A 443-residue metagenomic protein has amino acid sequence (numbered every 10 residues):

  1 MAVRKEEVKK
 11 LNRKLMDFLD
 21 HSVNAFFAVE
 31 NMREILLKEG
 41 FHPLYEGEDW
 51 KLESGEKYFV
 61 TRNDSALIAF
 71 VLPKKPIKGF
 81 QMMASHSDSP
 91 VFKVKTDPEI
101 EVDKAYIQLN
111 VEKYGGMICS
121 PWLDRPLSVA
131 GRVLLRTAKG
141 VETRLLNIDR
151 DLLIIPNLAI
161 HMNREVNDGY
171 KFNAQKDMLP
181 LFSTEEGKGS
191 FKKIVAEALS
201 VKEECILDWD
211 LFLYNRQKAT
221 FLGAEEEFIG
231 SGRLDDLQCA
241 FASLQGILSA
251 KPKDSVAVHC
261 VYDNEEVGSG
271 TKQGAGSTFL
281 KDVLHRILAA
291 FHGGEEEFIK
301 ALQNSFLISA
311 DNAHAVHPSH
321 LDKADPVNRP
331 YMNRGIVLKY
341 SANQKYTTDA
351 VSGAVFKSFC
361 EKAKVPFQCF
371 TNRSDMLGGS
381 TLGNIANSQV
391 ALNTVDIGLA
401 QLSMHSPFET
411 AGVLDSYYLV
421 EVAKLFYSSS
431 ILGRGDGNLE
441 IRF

Functional and structural regions predicted by a protein language model:
M1-F443: N-terminal hydrophobic/helix-forming segments and targeting peptides
